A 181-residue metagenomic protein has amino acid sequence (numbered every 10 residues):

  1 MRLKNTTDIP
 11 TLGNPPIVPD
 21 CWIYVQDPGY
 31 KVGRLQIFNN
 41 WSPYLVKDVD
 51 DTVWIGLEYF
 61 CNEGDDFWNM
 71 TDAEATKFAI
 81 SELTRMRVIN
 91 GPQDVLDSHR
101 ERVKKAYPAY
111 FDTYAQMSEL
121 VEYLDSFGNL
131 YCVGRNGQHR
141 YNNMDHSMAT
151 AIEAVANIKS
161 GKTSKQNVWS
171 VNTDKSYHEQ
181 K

Functional and structural regions predicted by a protein language model:
M1-A73, F78-R87, Q116, Q166-S176: Mid-domain catalytic core of redox enzymes that form a hydrophobic substrate pocket/lid adjacent to a catalytic redox
I17-D20, G29-Y44, G91-L130: FAD/FMN-dependent oxidoreductases across multiple families
I55-F60, N69, T76-T84, L96-V103 (+3 more regions): Structured catalytic/translocation cores of nucleotide/phosphate-coupled proteins
N62, K105-A106, G137-H139: Short Gly/Pro-enriched loop/turn and capping motifs at secondary-structure junctions
R85-V95, K159-N167: Surface-exposed helix-capping loop/turn segments at secondary-structure junctions
R100, Y110-K181: C-terminal lid/capping helical subdomain adjacent to the catalytic/cofactor pocket in oxidative enzymes
